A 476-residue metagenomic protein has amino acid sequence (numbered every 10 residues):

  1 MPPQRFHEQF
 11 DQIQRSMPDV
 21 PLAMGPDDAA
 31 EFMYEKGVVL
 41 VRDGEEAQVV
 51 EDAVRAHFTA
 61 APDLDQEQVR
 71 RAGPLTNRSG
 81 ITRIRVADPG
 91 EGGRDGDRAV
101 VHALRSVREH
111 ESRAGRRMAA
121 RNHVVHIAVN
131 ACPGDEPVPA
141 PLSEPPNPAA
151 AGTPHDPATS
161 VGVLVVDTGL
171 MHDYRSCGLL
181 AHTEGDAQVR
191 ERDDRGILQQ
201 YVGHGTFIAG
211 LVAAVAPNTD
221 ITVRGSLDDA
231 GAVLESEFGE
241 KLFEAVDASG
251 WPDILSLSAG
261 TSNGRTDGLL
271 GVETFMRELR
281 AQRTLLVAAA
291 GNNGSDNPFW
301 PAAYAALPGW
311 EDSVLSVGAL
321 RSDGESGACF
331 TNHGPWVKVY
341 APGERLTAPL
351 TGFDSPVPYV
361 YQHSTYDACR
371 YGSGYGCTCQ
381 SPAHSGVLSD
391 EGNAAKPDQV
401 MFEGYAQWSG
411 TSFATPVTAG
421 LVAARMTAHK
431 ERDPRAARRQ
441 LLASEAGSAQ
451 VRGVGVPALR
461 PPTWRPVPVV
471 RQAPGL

Functional and structural regions predicted by a protein language model:
M1-D52, A56, M118-A131: Autoinhibitory N-terminal propeptides
T76-G162, Y174-C177, D398: Protease zymogen maturation seam
E136-D220, E237-I254, S258, F353-E403 (+2 more regions): Active-site core segment of subtilase-fold serine proteases
R175, D267, A288-W336, T347-S409 (+1 more regions): Active-site-adjacent substrate-recognition loops and nearby beta-strands within hydrolase catalytic domains
V212-E237, S258, E431-S448: Short helix-loop-beta-strand segments that form the rim/entrance of peptidase-like active sites
L227-S313, Q399-P416: Substrate-binding/access-modulating region of protease and related hydrolase catalytic domains
P252-A259, S313-V314, V387, M401-Y405 (+1 more regions): C-terminal subdomain of the subtilisin-like protease fold in secreted/lumenal serine endopeptidases
T378, F413-H429: Short, small-residue alpha-helix embedded
